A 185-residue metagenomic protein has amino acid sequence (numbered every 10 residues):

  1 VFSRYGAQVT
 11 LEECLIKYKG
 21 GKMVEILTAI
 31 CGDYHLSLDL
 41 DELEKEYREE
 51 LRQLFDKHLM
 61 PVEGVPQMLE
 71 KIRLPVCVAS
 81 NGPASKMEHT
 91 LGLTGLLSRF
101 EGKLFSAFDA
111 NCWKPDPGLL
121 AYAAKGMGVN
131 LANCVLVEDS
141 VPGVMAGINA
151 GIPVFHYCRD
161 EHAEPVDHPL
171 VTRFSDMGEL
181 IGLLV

Functional and structural regions predicted by a protein language model:
V1-F2, K22-S37, T90, A124: Helix-loop "lid/cap" segments that line or gate small-molecule binding pockets
V1-I16, N149: Active-site neighborhood of HAD-like aspartate-dependent phosphohydrolases
V1-Y5, G64-L74: A short, Lys/Arg-enriched amphipathic alpha-helix followed by its capping loop at the start of a domain
R4-Q8, Y34-L38, G95-R99, G128-V129: Short helix-capping segments at alpha-helix termini
Q8-T10, T28-G64: Metal-dependent phosphoesterase signature
Y18-K22, E46, M60-G64, G82 (+1 more regions): Short beta->alpha linker loops
M23-L27, L40, E44, V65 (+3 more regions): A general structural signal for well-ordered alpha-helical segments in protein cores
E70, L74, P83-V185: Asp-based, Mg2+/Mn2+-dependent phosphohydrolase catalytic module
